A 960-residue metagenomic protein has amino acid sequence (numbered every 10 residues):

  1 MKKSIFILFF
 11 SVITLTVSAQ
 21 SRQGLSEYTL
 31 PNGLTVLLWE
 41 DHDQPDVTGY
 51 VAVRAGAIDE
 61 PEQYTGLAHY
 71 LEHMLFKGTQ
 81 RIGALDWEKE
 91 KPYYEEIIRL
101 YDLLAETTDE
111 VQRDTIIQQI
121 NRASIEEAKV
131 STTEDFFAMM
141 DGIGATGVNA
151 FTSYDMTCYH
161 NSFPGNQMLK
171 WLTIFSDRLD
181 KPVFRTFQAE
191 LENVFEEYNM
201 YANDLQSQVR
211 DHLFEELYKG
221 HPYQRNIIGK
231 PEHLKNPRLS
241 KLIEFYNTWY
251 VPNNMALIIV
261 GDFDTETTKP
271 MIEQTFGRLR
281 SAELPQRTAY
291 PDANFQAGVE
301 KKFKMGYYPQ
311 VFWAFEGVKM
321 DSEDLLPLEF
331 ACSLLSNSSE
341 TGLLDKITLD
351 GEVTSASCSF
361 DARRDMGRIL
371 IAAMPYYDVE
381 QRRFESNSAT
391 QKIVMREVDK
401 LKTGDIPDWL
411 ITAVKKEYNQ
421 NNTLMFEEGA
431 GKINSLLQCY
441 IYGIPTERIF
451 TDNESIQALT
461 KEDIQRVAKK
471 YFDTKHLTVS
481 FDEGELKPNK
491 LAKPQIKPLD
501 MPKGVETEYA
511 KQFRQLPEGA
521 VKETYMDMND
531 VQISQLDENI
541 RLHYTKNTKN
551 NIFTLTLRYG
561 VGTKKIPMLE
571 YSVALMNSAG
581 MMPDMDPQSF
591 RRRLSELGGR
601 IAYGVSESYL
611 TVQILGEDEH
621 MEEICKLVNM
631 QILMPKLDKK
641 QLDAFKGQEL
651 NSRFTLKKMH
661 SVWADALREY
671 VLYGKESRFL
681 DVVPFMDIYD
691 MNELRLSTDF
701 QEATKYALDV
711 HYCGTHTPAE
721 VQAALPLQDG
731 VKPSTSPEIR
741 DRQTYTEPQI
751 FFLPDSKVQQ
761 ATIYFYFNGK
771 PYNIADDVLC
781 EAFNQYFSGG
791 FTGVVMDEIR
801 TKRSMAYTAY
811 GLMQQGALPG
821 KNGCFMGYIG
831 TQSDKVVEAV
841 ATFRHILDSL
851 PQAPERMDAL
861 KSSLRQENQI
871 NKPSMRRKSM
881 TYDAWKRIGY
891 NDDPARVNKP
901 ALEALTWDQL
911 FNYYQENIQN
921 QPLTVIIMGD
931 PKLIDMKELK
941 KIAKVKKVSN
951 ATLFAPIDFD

Functional and structural regions predicted by a protein language model:
M1-S4: Positively charged n-region of N-terminal signal peptides that target proteins for export
F10-S18: Hydrophobic h-region of N-terminal signal peptides that target proteins for export in Gram-negative bacteria
A19-L38, D264-F303, Q310, E340 (+7 more regions): Proteolytic maturation boundary segments
W39, Q44-E60, G66-A68, A84-D177 (+17 more regions): M16 family metallopeptidases and their MPP-like homologs
D177-F184, F276-E283, M395-I406, N629-K639 (+3 more regions): A common structural junction motif
F195-A202: Carboxylate/His-rich catalytic cores and anion/metal-binding grooves
N236-T248, S578: A conserved hydrophobic secondary-structure block that centers on an alpha-helix together with its immediately flanking
